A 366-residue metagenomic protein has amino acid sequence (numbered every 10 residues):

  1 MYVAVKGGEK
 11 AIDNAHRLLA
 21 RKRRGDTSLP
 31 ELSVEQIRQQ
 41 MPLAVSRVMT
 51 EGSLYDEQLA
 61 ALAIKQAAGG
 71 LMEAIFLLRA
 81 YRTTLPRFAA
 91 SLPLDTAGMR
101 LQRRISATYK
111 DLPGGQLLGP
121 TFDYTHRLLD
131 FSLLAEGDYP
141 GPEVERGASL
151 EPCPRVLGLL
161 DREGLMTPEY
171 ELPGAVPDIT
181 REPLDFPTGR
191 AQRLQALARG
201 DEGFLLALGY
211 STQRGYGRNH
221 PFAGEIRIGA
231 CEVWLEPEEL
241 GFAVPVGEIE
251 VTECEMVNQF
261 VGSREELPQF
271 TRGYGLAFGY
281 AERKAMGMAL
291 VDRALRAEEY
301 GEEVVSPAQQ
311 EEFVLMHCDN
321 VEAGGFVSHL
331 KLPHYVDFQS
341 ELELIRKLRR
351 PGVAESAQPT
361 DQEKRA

Functional and structural regions predicted by a protein language model:
M1-I226, F242, A357-A366: Short, amphipathic alpha-helical interaction segments embedded in low-complexity terminal/linker regions of eukaryotic
E143-A366: Acidic, serine/proline-rich low-complexity intrinsically disordered regions
